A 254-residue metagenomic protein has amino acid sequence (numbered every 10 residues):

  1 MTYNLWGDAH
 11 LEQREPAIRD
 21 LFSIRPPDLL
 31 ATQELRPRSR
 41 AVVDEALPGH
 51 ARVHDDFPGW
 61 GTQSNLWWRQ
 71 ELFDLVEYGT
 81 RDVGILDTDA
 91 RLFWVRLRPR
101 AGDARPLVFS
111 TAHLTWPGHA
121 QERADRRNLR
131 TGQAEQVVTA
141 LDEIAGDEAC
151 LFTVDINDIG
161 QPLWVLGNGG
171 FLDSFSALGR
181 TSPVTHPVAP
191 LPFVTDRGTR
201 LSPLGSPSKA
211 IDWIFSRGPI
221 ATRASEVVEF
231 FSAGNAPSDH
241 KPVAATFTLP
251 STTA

Functional and structural regions predicted by a protein language model:
M1-A46, T62, L107, L249-A254: N-terminal, active-site-proximal structural segment of metallo-dependent hydrolase catalytic domains
T2-P16, G84-L86, T115-L129: Acidic/histidine-rich helix-loop elements that form or flank divalent-metal/phosphate-binding sites at the catalytic
Y3, Q33, A112, T153-D155: Active-site flanking residues adjacent to catalytic metal/cofactor-binding acidic residues
G7-H10, P37-A41, W60-G61, P117-A120 (+2 more regions): Active-site environment of divalent metal-dependent phosphoester hydrolases
L29-W116, E226-V227: Structured beta-strand-rich core segments of catalytic domains in phosphoester-bond hydrolases
A101-A112, R126-T153, V165: His/acidic metal-ligating clusters that form di-metal
D142-C150, D158-A254: Metal-dependent phosphoester-hydrolase catalytic domains
